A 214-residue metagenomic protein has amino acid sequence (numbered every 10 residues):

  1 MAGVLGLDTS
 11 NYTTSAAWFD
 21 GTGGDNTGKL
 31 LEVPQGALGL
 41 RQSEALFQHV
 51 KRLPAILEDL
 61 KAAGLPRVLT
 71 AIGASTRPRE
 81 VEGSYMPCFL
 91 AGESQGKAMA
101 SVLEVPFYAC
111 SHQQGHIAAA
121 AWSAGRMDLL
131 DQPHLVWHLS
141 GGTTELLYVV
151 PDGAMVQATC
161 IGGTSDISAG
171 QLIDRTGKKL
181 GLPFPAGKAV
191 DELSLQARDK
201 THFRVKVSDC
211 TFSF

Functional and structural regions predicted by a protein language model:
M1-A2, V105-L135: Conserved phosphate-binding catalytic cores of ATP/NTP-utilizing and phosphoryl-transfer enzymes
A2, T9-S10, D25-N26, D128-Q132 (+2 more regions): A short helix-loop
L5-L7, G73-A74, F107-H112, I167: General beta-strand structural signal in soluble alpha/beta enzymes
T9-F47, M155-C160: Short glycine-rich, Thr/Ser-proximal phosphate-binding strand/loop in the N-terminal lobe of ATP-dependent enzymes
T13, S75-E80, S111-I117, T143: Acidic, glycine-rich active-site loops and adjacent beta-strand->loop/helix elements that engage anionic groups
T14-D20, A118, V136-H138, T144-Y148: Short beta-strand scaffold segments in enzyme catalytic cores
Q48-A63: Short, well-ordered amphipathic alpha-helical segments that serve as non-catalytic structural scaffolds within diverse
K61-K97, S101: Short beta-strand-loop/turn "lid" adjacent to the catalytic site in phosphate-handling enzymes
